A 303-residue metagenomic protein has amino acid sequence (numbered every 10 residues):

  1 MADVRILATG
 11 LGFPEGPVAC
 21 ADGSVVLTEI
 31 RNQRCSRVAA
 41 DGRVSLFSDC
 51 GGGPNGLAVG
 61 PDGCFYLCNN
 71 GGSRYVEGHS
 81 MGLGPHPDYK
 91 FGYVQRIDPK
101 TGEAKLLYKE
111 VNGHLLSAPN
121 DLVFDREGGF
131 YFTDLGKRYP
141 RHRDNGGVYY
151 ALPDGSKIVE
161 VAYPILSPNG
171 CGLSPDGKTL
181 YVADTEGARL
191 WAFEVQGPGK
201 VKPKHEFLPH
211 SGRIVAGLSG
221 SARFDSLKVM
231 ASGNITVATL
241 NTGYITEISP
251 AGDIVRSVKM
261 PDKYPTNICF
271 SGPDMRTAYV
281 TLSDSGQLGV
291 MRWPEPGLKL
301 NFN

Functional and structural regions predicted by a protein language model:
M1-N303: Sequence-structural signature of mature extracellular/luminal beta-sheet repeat domains, prominently beta-propellers
